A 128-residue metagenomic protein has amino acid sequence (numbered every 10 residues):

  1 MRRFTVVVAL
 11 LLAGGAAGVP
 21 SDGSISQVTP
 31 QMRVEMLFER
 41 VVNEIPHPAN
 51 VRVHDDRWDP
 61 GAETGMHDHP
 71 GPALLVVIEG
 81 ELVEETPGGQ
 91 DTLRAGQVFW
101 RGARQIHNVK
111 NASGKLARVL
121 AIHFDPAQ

Functional and structural regions predicted by a protein language model:
T5-G15: Bacterial N-terminal signal peptides
G18-T29: Cleaved targeting-peptide boundary
T29-M66, I122: A short glycine-rich, His/Asp/Glu-containing loop-to-beta-strand
P48-V53, P72, G102-R104, G114: Extracytoplasmic
W58, P87-R104: Short acidic-glycine-tyrosine-enriched beta hairpin
E63-H67, V83, F99, A103-K110: Histidine-centered metal-chelating micro-motifs
P70-G88: Glycine- and acidic-residue-biased ligand/ion/polar-headgroup-sensing regions
R104-Q128: Ligand-binding loop in jelly-roll beta-barrel domains
